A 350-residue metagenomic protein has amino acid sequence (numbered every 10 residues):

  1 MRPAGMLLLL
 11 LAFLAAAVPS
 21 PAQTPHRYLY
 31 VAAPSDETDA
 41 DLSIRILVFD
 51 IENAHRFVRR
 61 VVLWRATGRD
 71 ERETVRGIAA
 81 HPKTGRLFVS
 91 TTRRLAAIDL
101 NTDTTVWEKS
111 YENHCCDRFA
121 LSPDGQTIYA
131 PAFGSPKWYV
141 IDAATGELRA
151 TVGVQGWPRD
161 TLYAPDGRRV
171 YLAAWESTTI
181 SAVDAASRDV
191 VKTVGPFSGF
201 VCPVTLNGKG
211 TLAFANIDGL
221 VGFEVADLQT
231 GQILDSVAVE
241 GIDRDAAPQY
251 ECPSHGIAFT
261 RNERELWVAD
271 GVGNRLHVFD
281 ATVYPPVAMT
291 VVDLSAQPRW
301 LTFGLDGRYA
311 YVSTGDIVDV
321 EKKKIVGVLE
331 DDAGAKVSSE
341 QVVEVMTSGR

Functional and structural regions predicted by a protein language model:
G5-A16: Bacterial N-terminal signal peptides
P21-R350: Predominantly soluble domains enriched in secretory-pathway, periplasmic, or organellar proteins
